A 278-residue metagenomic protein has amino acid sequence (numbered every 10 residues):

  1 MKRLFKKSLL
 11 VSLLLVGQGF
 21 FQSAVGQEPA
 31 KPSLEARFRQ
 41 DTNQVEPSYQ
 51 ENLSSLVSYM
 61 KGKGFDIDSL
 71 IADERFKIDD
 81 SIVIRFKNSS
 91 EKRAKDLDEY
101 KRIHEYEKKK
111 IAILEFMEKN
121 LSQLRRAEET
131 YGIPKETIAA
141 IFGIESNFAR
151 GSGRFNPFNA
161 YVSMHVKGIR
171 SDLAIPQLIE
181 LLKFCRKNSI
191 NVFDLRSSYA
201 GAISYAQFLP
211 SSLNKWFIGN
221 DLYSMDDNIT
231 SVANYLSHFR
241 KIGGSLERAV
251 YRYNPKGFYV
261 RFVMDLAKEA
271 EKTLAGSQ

Functional and structural regions predicted by a protein language model:
M1-D172, E180-I190, L195, S211-Q278: Cell-wall glycan-active module
Q177: A contiguous pocket-lining binding segment that forms or flanks enzyme active sites
S197-F208: Extracytoplasmic ligand-binding site segments that recognize negatively charged/polar headgroups
